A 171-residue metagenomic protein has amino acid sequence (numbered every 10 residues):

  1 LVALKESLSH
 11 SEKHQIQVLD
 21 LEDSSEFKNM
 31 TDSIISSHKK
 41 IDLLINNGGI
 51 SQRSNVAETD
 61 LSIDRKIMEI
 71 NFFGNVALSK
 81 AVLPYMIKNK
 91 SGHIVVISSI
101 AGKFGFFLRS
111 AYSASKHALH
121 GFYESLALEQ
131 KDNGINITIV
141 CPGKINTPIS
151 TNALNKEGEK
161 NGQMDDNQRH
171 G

Functional and structural regions predicted by a protein language model:
V18-N29, L61: The beta1-alpha1 cofactor-binding region of Rossmann-like NAD(H)/NADP(H)-dependent oxidoreductases
N47-Q52: Conserved NAD(P)H cofactor-binding loop of Rossmann-fold oxidoreductase domains
N55-V56, I63-M68: Substrate-binding pocket helix/loop in short-chain dehydrogenase/reductase
S79, S115: Active-site helix of classical SDR
S99: Residue(s) in the substrate-gating loop at a strand-loop-helix junction that position the organic substrate next
F104, S125-I135: Active-site-adjacent segment of SDR/Rossmann-fold oxidoreductases
D132-G171: SDR active-site lid
